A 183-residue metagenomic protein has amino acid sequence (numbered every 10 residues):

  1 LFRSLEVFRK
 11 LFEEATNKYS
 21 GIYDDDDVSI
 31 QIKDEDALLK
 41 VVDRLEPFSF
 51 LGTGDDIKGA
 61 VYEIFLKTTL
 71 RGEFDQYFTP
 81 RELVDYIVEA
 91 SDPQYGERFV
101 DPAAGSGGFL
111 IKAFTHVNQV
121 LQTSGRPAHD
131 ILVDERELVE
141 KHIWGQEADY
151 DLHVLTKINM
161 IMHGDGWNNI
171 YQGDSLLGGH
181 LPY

Functional and structural regions predicted by a protein language model:
L1-Y95, N169-L177: Non-catalytic, mostly N-terminal accessory regions of nucleic-acid modification and defense proteins
Q76-Y183: Conserved S-adenosyl-L-methionine
